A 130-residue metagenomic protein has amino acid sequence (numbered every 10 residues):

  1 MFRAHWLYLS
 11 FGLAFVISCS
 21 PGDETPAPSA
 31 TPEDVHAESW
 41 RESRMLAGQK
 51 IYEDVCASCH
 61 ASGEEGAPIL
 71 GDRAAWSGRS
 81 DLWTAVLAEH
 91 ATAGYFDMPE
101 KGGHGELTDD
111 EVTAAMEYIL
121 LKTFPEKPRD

Functional and structural regions predicted by a protein language model:
M1-I17: Sec-dependent bacterial lipoprotein signal peptides
C19-D23: Bacterial signal peptide processing site
T25-K50, E65-D72: Electrostatic cytochrome c docking/interface patches
H36-R41, A57, A61, W83 (+1 more regions): Mobile acidic interaction elements
A47, I51, A75, V86 (+1 more regions): Extracytoplasmic/secreted proteins, especially bacterial periplasmic and envelope-associated proteins
Y52-S62, A115, I119: The canonical Cys-X-X-Cys-His
S58-E89: Gly/Gly-Pro-rich "capping" loops immediately C-terminal to redox-active cysteine motifs in periplasmic/lumenal
I69, H90-D130: Axial heme c-ligation environment in periplasmic c-type cytochrome domains
